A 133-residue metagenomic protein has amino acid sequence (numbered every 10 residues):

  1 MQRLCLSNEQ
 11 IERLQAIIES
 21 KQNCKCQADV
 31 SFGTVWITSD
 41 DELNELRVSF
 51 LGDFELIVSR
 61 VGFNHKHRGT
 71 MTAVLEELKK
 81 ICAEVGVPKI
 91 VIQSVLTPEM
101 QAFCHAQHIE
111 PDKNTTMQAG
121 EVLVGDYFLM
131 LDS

Functional and structural regions predicted by a protein language model:
M1-D29: Short amphipathic alpha-helix that is part of the acyltransferase structural core
S39-L46, L56: Glycine-rich phosphate/pyrophosphate-binding loop shared by adenosine-nucleotide-utilizing enzymes
L51-N64: Conserved acetyl-CoA binding element of GNAT-fold acetyltransferases
H67-K80: Conserved acetyl-CoA-binding loop-helix of GNAT-fold acetyltransferases
E84, V95-Q118: Conserved active-site alpha-helix within GNAT-family acetyltransferase domains
I90-S94: Conserved hydrophobic beta-strand within the GNAT/NAT acetyltransferase core sheet that lines the active-site cleft
T116-S133: C-terminal "cap" of GNAT-fold acetyltransferases
